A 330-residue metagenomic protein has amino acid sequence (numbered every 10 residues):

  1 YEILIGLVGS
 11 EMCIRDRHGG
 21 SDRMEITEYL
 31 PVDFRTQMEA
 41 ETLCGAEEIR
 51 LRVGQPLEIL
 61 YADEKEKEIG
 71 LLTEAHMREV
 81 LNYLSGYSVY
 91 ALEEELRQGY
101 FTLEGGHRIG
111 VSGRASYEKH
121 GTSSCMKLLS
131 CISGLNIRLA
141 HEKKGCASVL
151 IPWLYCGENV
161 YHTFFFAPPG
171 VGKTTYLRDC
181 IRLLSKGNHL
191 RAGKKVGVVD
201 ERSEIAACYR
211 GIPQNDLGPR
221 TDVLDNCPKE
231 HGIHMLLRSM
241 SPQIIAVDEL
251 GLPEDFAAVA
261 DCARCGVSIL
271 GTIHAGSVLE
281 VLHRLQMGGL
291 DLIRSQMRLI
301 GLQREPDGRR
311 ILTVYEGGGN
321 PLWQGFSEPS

Functional and structural regions predicted by a protein language model:
Y1-D16: Single conserved hydrophobic/aromatic residue that forms the stacking wall/gate of nucleotide- or nucleobase-binding
R15, G19-G106: N-terminal accessory targeting/assembly segments
V89-N159: P-loop NTP-binding catalytic core
S116-S130, G301-S330: Conserved P-loop NTPase
K173: Conserved lysine of the Walker
Y176, C180: Hydrophobic positions on the alpha1 helix immediately C-terminal to the Walker A/P-loop
S185-H234: P-loop NTPase switch/communication element
M240-D307: Conserved P-loop NTPase nucleotide-binding/switch module
